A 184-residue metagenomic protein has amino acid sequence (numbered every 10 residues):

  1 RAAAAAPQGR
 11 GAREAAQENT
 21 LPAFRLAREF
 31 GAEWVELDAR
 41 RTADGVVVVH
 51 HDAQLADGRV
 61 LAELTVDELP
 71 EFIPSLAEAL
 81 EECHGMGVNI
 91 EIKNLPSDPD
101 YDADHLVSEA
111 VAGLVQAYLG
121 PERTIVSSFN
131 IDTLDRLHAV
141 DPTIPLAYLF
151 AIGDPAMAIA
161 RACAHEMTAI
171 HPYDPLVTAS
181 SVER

Functional and structural regions predicted by a protein language model:
R1-R184: Phosphate-group recognition and catalysis centered on beta-loop-alpha active-site segments
